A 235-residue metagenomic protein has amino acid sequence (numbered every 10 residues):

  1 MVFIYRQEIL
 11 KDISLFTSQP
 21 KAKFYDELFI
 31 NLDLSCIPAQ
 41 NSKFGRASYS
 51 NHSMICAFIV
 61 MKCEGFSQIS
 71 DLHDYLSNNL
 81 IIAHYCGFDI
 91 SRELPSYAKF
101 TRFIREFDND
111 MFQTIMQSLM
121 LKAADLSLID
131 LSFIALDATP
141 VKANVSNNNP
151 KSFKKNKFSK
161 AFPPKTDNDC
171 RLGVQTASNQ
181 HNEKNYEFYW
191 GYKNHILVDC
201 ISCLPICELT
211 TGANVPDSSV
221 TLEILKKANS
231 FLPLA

Functional and structural regions predicted by a protein language model:
M1-S35: Charged, often Cys/His-bearing segments associated with DNA-binding zinc-finger transcription factors
D33-R46: Short, Lys/Arg-enriched N-terminal segment that forms or immediately precedes the first helix of a structured domain
C36, C56, C63, C86 (+3 more regions): Generic recognition of cysteine residues
S42-F44, F58, N182: Short secondary-structure capping micro-motifs at structural edges
G45-S48, A235: Acidic, metal-coordinating catalytic cores used for nucleic-acid/nucleotide bond scission and strand-transfer chemistry
S48-I115: Short, positively charged, Gly/Tyr-enriched micro-motifs that form contact patches at catalytic or ligand/partner
Y97-A235: Polybasic low-complexity intrinsically disordered regions
